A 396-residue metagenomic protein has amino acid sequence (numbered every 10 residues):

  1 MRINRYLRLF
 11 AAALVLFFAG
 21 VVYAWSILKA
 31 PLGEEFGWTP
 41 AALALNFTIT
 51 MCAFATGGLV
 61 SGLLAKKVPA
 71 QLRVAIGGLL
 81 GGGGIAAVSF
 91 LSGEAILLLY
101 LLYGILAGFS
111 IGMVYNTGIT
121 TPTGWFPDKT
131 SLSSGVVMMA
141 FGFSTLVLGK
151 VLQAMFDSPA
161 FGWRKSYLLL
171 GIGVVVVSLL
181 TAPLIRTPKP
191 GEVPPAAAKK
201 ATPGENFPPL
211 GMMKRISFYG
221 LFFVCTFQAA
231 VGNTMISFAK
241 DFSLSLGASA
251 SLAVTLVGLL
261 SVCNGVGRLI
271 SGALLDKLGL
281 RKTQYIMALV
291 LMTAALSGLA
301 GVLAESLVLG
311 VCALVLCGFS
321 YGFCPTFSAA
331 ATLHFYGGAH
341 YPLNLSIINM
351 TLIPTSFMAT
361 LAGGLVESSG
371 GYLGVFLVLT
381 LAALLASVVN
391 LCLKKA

Functional and structural regions predicted by a protein language model:
W25-K29, M213-L269: Extracytoplasmic gate region of multi-pass secondary transporters
L32, M113-F126, S133, F323-Y336: Intracellular juxtamembrane helix-capping segments at the cytosolic ends of symmetry-related transmembrane helices
L32-G33, L64-A65, V151-A160, S243-L244 (+2 more regions): Interfacial helix-cap and linker-helix signal at transmembrane-aqueous boundaries of multi-pass secondary transporters
G57-A70, R268-G279, E367: Helix-to-loop junctions at the C-terminal end of transmembrane segments in multipass secondary transporters
L80-G93, L291-L303: C-terminal ends and interior cores of transmembrane alpha-helices in multi-pass membrane transporters/permeases
I96-G112, L309-F323: Hydrophobic core of transmembrane alpha-helices in multi-pass small-molecule transporters, especially MFS/SLC-type
F141-T187: Helix-loop-helix hairpin linking two adjacent transmembrane segments in secondary transporters
L260, L269-I270, K277-A331: C-terminal transmembrane helical hairpin of 12-TM major facilitator-type secondary transporters
